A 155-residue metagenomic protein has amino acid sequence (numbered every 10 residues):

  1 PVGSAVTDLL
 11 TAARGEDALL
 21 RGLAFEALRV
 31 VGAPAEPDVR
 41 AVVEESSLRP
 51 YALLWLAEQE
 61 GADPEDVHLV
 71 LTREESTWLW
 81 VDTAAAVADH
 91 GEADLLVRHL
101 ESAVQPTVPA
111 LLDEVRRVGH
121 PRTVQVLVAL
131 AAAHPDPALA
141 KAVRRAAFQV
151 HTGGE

Functional and structural regions predicted by a protein language model:
P1, D8-T11, A18-A33, D38-V42 (+6 more regions): Structural detector for internal amphipathic alpha-helices that build alpha-solenoid repeat scaffolds
V39-R40, D66-E74: Alpha-helical repeat scaffolds
A62-D66, H151-G154: Alpha-helical linker/edge segments of TPR/alpha-solenoid repeat scaffolds and analogous pre-/post-domain helices
L71-G91: Structural scaffold elements adjacent to functional motifs in cytosolic proteins
V87, R122, G153-E155: Extended alpha-helical interface modules used as scaffolds for assembling large macromolecular complexes
